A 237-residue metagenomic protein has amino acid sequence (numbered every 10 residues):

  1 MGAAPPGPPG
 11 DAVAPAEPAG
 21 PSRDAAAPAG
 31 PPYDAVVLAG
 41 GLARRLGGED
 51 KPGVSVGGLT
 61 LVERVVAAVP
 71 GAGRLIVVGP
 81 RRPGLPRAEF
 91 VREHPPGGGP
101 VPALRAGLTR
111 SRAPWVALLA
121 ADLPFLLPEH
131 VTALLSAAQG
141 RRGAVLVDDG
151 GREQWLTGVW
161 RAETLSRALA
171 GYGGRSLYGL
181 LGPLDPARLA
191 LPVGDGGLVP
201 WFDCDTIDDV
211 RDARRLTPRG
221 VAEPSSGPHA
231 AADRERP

Functional and structural regions predicted by a protein language model:
M1-P32, P218-P237: Intrinsically disordered, low-complexity terminal tails and inter-domain linkers enriched for S/T/G/P/D/E
A26-R175, G182-P200, D208, R215: Nucleotide and nucleotide-moiety/phosphate-recognizing core
H130-A133, P200-P237: Short, basic/aromatic-enriched C-terminal tail that caps enzymatic domains
